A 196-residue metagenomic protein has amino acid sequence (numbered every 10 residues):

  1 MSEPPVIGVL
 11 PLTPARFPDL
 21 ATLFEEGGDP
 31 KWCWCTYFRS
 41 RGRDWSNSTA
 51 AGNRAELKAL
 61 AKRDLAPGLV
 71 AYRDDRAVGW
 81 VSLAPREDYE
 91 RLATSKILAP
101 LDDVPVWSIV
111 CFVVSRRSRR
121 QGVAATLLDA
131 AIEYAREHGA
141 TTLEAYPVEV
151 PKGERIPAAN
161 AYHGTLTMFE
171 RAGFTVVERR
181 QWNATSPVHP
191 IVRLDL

Functional and structural regions predicted by a protein language model:
M1-R39: Conserved N-terminal entry element of GNAT/NAT acetyltransferase domains
D29-A55: Conserved GNAT-fold acetyl-CoA-binding loop/helix
W45, A50-V70, E87-R91, S108 (+1 more regions): A short helix-loop-beta-strand connector motif used in the catalytic cores of GNAT acetyltransferases and, in some
R63, Y72, R76-V113, R117-R119 (+2 more regions): Conserved acyl-donor/pantetheine-binding loop and adjacent beta-alpha core of acyl/acetyltransferases and related
V70-Y72, S82, I191-D195: Short, well-ordered beta-strand micro-motif
I109-V114, R120-E137: Conserved acetyl-CoA-binding loop-helix of GNAT-fold acetyltransferases
L128, A135-N160: Conserved GNAT acetyl-CoA-binding A-motif
N160-A172, E178-L196: C-terminal "cap" of GNAT-fold acetyltransferases
